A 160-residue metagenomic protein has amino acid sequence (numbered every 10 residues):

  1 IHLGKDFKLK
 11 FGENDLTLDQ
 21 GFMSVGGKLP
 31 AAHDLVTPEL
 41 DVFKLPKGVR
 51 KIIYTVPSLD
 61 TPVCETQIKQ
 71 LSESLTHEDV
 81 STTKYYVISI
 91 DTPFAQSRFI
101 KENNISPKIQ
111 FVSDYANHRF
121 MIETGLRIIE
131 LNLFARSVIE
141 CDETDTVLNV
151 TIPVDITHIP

Functional and structural regions predicted by a protein language model:
I1-P160: Chalcogenol-based redox active-site neighborhoods
